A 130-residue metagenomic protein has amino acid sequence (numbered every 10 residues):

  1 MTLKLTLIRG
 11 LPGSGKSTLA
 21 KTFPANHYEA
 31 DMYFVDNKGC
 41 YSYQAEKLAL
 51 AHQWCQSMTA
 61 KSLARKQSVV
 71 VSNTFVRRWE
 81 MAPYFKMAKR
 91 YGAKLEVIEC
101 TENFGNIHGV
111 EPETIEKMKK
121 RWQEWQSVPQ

Functional and structural regions predicted by a protein language model:
L5: Walker A (P-loop) ATP-phosphate-binding motif of ABC ATPase nucleotide-binding domains
I8: Hydrophobic anchor at the beta1->P-loop junction of P-loop NTPases
L11-P12: The conserved Walker
G15: Conserved glycine(s) of the Walker
L19: Hydrophobic positions on the alpha1 helix immediately C-terminal to the Walker A/P-loop
T22: Active-site signature of alpha/beta-hydrolase-fold catalytic machinery across serine- and Asp/Cys-nucleophile hydrolases
N26-G39: Short beta-strand-centered segment that lines the nucleotide-binding/catalytic pocket of NTP-utilizing
S42-E46, Q56-Q67, T74-Q130: Replace "adjacent to P-loop NTPase cores in ATP/GTP-dependent enzymes" with "adjacent to NTP-binding cores
